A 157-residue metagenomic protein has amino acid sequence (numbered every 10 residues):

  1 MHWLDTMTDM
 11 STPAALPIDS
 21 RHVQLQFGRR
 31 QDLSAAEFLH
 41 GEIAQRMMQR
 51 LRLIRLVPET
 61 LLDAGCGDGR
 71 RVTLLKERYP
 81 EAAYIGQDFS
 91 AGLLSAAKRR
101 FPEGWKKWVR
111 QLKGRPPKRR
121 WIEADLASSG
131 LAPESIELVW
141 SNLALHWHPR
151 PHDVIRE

Functional and structural regions predicted by a protein language model:
H2-A35, H40-Q45: N-terminal, positively charged/glycine-rich alpha-helical extensions of SAM-dependent methyltransferases
H40-T60, R70-L74: Conserved alpha-helix/loop element of class I SAM-dependent methyltransferases that forms part of the SAM/SAH-binding
P58-G130, L138: Class I SAM-dependent methyltransferase SAM/SAH-binding core
S128, A132-P133, R150: Acidic/polar helix N-cap motif
L143-H146: Short catalytic micro-motifs in class I SAM-dependent methyltransferases
H148-E157: A short, conserved alpha-helix within the catalytic core of class I
